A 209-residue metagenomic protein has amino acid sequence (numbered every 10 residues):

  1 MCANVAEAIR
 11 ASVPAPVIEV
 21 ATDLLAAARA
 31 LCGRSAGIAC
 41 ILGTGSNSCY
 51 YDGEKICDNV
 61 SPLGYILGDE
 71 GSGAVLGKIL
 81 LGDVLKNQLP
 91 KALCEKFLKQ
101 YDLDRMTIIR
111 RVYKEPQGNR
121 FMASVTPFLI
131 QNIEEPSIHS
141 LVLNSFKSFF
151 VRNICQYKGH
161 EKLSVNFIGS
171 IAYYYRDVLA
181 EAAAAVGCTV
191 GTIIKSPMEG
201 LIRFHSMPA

Functional and structural regions predicted by a protein language model:
M1-A92: Phosphate-binding/catalytic loop of phosphoryl-transfer enzymes
E7-V13, A28-I38, I79-A209: ATP-binding/phosphotransfer module of carbohydrate and carboxylate kinases, centering on a glycine-rich
